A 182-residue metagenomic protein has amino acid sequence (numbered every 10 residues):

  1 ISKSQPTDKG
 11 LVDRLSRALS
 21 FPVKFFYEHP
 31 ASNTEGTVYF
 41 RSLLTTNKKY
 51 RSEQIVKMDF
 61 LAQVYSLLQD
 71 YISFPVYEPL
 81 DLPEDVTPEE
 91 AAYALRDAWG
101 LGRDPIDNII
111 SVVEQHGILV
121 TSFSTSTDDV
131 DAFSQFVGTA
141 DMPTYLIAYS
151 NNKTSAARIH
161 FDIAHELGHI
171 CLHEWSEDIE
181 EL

Functional and structural regions predicted by a protein language model:
I1-L182: Short juxta-domain linker segments that transition from a proline/glycine-rich, charged coil into a short amphipathic
